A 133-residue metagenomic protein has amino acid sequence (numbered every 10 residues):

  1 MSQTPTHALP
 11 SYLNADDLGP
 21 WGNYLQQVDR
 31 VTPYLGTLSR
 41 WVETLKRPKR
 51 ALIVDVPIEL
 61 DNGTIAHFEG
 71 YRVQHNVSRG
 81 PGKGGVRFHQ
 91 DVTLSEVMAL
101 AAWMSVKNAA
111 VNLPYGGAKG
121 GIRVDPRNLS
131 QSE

Functional and structural regions predicted by a protein language model:
M1-E133: N-terminal ligand-binding/catalytic initiation module
